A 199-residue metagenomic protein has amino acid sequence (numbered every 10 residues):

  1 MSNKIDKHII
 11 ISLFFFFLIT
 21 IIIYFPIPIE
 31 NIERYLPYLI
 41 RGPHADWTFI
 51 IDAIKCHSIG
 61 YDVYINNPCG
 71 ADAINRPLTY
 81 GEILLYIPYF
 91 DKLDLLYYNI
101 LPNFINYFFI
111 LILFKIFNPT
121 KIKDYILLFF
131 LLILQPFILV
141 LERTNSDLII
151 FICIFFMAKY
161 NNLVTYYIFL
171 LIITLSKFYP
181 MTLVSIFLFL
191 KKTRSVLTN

Functional and structural regions predicted by a protein language model:
M1-K4, M181-N199: Perimembrane helix-loop-helix junctions
I5-T120: TM-lumen/periplasm interface segments of multi-pass membrane proteins, especially the first transmembrane helix
L78, I110-R143, L148-F151: Transmembrane and membrane-interface helices of multi-pass, inner-membrane envelope-modifying transferases
I87-P88, I138-V140, I152-I154, F169-L170 (+1 more regions): Generic transmembrane alpha-helix signature in multi-pass membrane proteins, especially transporters/channels
L96, T120-I126, N162-I168, T193-V196: Membrane-helix interface segments
L101-F109, N145-C153, I173-P180: Membrane-embedded alpha-helical segments of multi-pass membrane proteins, especially the transmembrane helices
L148-T165: Specific aromatic-rich, kink-prone transmembrane helix
V164-L188: Membrane-interface alpha helices of multi-pass inner-membrane proteins
